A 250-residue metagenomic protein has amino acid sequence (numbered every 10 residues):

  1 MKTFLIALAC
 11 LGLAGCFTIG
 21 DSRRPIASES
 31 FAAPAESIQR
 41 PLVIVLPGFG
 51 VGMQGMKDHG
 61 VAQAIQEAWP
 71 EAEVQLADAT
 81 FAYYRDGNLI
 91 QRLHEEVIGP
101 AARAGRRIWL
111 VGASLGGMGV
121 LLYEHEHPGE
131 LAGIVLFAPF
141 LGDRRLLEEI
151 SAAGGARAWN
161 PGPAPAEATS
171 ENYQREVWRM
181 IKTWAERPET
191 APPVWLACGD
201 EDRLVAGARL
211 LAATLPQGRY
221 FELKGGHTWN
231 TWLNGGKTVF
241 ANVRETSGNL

Functional and structural regions predicted by a protein language model:
A14-G15: C-terminal motif of bacterial Sec signal peptides marking the signal peptidase cleavage site
I19-A68: Short, surface-exposed "cap/lid" segments of acyl-processing enzymes
A27-A35, A156-A213: The feature captures the conserved acid-bearing segment of alpha/beta-hydrolase catalytic domains
F49, A82-G87, E201-L250: C-terminal catalytic histidine-bearing segment of alpha/beta-hydrolase fold enzymes
Q66-Y83: Conserved alpha/beta-hydrolase
Y83-R103, L122: Alpha/beta-hydrolase active-site loop
V111-V120: Gly/Ala-rich beta-loop-alpha elbow adjacent to hydrolase catalytic centers
H125-T169, E222, W232: Hydrolase active-site cap/lid region
